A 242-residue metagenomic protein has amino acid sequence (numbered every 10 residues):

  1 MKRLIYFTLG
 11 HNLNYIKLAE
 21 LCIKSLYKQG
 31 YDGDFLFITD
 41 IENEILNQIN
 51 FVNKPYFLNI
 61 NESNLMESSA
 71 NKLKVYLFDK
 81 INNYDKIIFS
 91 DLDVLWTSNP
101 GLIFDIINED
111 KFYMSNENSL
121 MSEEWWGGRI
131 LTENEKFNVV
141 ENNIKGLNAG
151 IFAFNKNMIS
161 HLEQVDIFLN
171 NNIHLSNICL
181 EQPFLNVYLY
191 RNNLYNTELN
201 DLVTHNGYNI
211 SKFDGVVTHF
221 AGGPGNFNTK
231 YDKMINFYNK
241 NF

Functional and structural regions predicted by a protein language model:
M1-S63, N82-N83, K156, A221-F242: N-terminal anchoring/stem segment of glycosyltransferases
I23, Y27, F104, N186-L189: Non-transmembrane alpha-helical segments in soluble domains of secreted/periplasmic/extracellular proteins
D32, Y84, E109-K111, L194 (+1 more regions): Short, high-confidence coil segments that cap the C-terminus of an alpha-helix and link into the following beta-strand
D34-D40, I88, N196-E198, T218: Short, hydrophobic beta-strand segments that form beta-sheet elements in well-ordered domains
I38-I45, S98-P100, L202-H205: Short, polar loop motifs at secondary-structure junctions
A70-W126: GT-A fold catalytic core of metal-dependent nucleotide-sugar glycosyltransferases, centered on the diacidic
F104-L169: Conserved catalytic core of nucleotide-sugar-dependent glycosyltransferases
V139-I144, N148, F154-F242: A glycosyltransferase accessory/donor-loop signature
